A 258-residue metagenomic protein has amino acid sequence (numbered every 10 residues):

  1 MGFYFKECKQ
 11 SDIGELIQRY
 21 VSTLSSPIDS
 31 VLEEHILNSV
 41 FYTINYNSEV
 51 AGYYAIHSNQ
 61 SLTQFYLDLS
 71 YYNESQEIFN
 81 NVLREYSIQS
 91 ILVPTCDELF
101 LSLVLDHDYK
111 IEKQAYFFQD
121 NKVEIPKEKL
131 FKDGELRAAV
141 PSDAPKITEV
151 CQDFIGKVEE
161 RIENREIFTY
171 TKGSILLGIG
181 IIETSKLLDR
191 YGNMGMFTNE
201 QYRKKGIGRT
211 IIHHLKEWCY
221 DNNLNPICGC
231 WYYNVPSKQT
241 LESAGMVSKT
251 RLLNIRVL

Functional and structural regions predicted by a protein language model:
M1-P27, A115, K122-V158: Short amphipathic alpha-helix that is part of the acyltransferase structural core
R19-F41, E149-G173, I181: Active-site rim helix/loop that mediates acceptor-substrate recognition in acyltransferases
S25-L83, L177-G192, F197-E200: Conserved donor-binding loop and adjoining core beta-sheet/short helix segment in diverse acyl/aminoacyl transferases
V50, H57-S61, Y66-K132, L252-R256: Acyl-donor-binding surface of acyltransferase catalytic domains
Y71-R84, K204-C219, K238-S243: Conserved acetyl-CoA-binding loop-helix of GNAT-fold acetyltransferases
E85-C96, C219-W231: Conserved GNAT acetyl-CoA-binding A-motif
K172-N225: Glycine/small-residue-rich hydrophobic helix-like segments
S243-L258: …primarily DNA-binding HTH/wHTH and HhH modules…
